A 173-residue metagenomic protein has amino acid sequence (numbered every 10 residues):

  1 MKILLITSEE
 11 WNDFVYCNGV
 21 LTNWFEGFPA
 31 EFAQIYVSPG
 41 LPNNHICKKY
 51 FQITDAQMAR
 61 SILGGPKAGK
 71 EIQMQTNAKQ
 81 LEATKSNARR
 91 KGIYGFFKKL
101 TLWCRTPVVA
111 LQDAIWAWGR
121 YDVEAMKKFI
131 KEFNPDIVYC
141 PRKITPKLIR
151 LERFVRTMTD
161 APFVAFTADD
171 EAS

Functional and structural regions predicted by a protein language model:
M1-E82, T159-A161: N-terminal subdomain of nucleotide-sugar transferases
I3, I137, P141, E152-S173: Active-site proximal beta-strand in glycosyltransferases
T7-E10, N134, D170: Short, histidine-centered active-site or binding-site loop motifs used for metal coordination, general acid-base
C17, L21, D122-V123, L148: Amphipathic coiled-coil/heptad-repeat helices and related helical stalk/stem segments that mediate oligomerization
F25, I130, V155-R156: A generic structural signal for well-ordered alpha-helical segments
Q75-I137: Conserved nucleotide-sugar donor-binding subdomain of glycosyltransferases
G119, K147-I149, A172-S173: Nucleotide-sugar donor phosphate/pyrophosphate-binding loop at the beta->alpha transition of glycosyltransferases
R142-P146: Short, solvent-exposed amphipathic helices
